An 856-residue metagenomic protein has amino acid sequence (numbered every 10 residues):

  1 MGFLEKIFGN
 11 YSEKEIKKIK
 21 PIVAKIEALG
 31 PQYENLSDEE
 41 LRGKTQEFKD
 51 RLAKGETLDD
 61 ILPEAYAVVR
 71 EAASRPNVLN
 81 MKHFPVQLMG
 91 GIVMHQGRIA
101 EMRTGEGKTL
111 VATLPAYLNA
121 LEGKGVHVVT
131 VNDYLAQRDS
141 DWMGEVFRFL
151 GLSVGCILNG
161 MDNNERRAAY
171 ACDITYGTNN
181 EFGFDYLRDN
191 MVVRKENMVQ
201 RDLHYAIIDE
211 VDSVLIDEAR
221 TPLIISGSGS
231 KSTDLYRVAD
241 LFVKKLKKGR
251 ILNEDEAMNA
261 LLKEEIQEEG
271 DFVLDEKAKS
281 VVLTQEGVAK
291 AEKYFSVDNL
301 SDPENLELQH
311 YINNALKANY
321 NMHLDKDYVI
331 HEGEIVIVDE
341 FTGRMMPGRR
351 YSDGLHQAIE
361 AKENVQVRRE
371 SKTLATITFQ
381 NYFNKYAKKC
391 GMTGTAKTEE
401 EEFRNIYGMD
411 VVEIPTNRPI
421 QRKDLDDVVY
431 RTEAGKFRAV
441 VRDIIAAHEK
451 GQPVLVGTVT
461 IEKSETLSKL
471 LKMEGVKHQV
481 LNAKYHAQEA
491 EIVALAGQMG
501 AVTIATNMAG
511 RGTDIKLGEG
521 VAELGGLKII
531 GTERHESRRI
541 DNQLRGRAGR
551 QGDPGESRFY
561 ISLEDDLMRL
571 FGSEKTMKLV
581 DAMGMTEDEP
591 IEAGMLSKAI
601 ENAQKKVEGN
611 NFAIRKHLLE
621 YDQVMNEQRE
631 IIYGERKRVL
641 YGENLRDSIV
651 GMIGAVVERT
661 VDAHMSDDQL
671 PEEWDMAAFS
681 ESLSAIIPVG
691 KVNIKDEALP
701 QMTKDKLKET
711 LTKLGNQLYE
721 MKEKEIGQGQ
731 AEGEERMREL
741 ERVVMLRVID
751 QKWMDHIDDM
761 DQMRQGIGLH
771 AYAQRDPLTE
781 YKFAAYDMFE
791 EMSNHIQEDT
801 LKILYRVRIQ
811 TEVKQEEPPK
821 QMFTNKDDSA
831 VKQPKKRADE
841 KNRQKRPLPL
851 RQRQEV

Functional and structural regions predicted by a protein language model:
M1-E587, Y633-G634, V650-G651, A655 (+1 more regions): Conserved P-loop NTPase motor core
Y328-V336, T342-R349, Q551-G552, F559 (+1 more regions): Extended, charged helical/alpha-beta scaffold domains that provide interaction surfaces
